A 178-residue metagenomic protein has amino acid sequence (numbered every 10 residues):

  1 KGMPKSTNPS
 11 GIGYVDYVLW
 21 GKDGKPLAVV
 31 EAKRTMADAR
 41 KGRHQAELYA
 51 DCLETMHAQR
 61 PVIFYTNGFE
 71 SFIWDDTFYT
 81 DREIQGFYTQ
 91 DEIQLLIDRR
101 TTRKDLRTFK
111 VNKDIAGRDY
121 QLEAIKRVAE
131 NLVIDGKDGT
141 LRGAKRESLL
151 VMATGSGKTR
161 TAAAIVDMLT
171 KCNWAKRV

Functional and structural regions predicted by a protein language model:
K1-R177: ATP-dependent helicase/translocase motor core
